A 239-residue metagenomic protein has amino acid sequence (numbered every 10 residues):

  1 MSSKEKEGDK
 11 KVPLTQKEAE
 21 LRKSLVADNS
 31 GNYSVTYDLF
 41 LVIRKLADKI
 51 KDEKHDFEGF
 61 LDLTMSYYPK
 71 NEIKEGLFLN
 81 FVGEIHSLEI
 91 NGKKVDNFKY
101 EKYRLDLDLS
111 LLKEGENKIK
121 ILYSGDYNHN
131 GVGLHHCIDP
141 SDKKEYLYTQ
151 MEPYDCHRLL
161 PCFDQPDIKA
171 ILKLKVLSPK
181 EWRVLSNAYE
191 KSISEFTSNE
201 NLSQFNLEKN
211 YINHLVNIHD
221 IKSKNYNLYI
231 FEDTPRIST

Functional and structural regions predicted by a protein language model:
M1-T239: Acidic/His-enriched low-complexity segments
